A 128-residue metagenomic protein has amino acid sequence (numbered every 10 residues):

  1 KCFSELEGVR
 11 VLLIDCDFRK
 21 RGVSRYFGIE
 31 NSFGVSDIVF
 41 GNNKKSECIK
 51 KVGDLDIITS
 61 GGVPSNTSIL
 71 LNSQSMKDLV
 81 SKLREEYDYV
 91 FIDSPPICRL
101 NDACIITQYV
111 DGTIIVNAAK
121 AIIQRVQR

Functional and structural regions predicted by a protein language model:
K1-R128: P-loop NTP-binding module
